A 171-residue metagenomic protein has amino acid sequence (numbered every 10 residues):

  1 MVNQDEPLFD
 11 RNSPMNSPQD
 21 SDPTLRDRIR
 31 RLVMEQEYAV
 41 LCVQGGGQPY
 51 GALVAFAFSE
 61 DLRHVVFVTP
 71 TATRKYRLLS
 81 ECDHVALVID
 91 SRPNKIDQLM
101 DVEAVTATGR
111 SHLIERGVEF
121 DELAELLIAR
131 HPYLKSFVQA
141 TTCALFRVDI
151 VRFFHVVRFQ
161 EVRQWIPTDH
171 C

Functional and structural regions predicted by a protein language model:
M1-P7, R28-L32, Q48-F58, A86-D97 (+2 more regions): Short N-terminal helix-initiation segments at or just after the protein's N-terminus
V2-S21, M100-C171: Charged, gly/pro-rich active-site loop segments
P18-A39: Short, basic/aromatic recognition patches
R26, A72-T73: Structural motif corresponding to alpha-helix initiation and N-cap regions
Q36-T71, R77-L79, L87-S91, D97-L99: Short beta-strand segments
E37-Y38, H84, P132, F153: Generic structural signal for secondary-structure transition and capping sites
A72, E81-V85, E125-Y133: Short, intrinsically disordered, mixed-charge
Y76-C82, I166-T168: A short, polar/proline- and glycine-enriched secondary-structure boundary/capping micro-motif
